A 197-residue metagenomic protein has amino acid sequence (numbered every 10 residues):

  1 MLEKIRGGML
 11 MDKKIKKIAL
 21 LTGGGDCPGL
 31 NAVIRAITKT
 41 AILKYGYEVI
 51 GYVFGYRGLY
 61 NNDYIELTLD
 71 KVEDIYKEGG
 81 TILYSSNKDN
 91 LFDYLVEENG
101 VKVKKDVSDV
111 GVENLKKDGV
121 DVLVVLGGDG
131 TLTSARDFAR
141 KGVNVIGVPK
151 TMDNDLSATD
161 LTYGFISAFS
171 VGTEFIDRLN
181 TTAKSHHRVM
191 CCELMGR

Functional and structural regions predicted by a protein language model:
G7-G23, V33-G119, G130: A cross-family phosphate/adenosyl-ligand binding-site feature
L21-N31, L194-G196: Short, glycine-rich nucleotide/cofactor-binding loops
A32-I37, D129-V143: Short Gly/Thr/Asp-enriched flexible loops that form oxyanion-binding sites at enzyme active sites
G46, I50, F138-T162, F169: Short, acidic/small-residue loops that bind anionic groups at enzyme active sites
R57-L59, L132, T151-L156: Short gly/pro/ser/thr-enriched loop/turn and capping motifs at secondary-structure boundaries
L161-T181: Short, glycine-/small-residue-rich phosphate/pyrophosphate-handling segment
S185-R197: Conserved anion/nucleotide-ligand pocket segment
